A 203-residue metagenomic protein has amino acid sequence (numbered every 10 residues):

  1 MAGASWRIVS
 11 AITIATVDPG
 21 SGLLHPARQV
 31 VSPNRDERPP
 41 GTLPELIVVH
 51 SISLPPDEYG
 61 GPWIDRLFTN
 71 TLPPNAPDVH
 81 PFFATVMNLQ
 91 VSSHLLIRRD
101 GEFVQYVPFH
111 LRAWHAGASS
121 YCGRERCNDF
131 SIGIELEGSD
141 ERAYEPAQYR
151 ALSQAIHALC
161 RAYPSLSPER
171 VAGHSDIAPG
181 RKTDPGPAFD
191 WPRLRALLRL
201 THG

Functional and structural regions predicted by a protein language model:
A2-E125: N-terminal catalytic cores of peptidoglycan-degrading enzymes
A2-P26, P40-G41, E125, F130 (+1 more regions): Basic/polar, cationic surfaces and motifs that engage anionic cell-wall and phosphate/carboxylate ligands
I134: Conserved, mostly hydrophobic/aromatic
